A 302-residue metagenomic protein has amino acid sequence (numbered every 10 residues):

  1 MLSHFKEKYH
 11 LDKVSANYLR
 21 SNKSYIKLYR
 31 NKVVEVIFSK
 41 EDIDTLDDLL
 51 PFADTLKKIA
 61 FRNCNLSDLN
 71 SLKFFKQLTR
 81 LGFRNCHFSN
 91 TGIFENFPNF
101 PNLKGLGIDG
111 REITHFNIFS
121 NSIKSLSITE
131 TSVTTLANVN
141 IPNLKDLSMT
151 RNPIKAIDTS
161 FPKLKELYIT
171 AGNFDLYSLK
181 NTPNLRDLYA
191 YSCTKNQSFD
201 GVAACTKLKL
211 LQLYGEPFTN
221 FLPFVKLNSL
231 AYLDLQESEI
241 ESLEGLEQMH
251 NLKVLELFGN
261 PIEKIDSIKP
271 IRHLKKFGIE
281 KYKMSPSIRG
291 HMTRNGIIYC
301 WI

Functional and structural regions predicted by a protein language model:
M1-H10: Terminal targeting and flexible regions in eukaryotic proteins, enriched in but not limited to LRR-containing proteins
K6, L19, M292-T293: A generic structural signal for well-ordered alpha-helical segments
L11-D47: LRR flanking "cap" motifs
L28-Y29, P286, M292: Residue-level recognition of alpha-helix boundary/capping or hinge positions
E35-D44, K58-S67, Q77, G82-N90 (+13 more regions): Concave beta-strand-loop units of leucine-rich repeat
L49-P51, L72-F75, F94-F97, N117-S120 (+7 more regions): Hydrophobic anchor residues at the C-terminal helix/turn of individual leucine-rich repeat
